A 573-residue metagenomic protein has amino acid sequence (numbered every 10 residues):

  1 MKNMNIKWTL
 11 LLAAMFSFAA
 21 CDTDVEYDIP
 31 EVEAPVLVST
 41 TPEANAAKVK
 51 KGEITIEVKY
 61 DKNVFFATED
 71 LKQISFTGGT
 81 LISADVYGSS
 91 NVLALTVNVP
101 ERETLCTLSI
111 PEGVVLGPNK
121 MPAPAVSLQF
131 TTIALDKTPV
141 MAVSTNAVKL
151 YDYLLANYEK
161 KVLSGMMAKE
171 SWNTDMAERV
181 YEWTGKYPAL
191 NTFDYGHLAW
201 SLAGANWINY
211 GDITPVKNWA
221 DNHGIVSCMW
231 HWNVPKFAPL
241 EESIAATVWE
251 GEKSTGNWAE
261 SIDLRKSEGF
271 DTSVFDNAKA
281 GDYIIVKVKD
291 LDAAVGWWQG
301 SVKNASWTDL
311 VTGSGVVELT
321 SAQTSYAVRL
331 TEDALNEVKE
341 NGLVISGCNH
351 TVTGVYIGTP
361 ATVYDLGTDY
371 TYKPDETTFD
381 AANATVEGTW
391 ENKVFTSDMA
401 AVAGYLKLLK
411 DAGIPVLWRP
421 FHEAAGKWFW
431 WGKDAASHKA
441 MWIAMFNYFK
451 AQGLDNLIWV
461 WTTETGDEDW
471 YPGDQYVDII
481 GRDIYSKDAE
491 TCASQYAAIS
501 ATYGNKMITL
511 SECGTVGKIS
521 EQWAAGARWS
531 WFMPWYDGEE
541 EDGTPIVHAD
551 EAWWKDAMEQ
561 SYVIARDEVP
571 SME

Functional and structural regions predicted by a protein language model:
S17-A20: C-terminal motif of bacterial Sec signal peptides marking the signal peptidase cleavage site
T23-A44, E112-D136: Acidic, Ser/Thr/Gly/Pro-rich low-complexity segments and short DxT(G/T)-type signature motifs
G52-V86, G113, S127, G300: Short, surface-exposed alpha-helix to beta-strand junction/turn motifs within ectodomains of secreted and cell-envelope
I133-S201, A205-I213, K217, I244 (+4 more regions): N-terminal module-boundary/linker segments of secreted carbohydrate-active enzymes
G165-M167, P415, R419-F421, A425 (+2 more regions): Aromatic-lined carbohydrate-recognition surfaces of secreted/lumenal glycan-active proteins
G196-S243, T362-A444, A451-D455: Substrate-binding cleft of extracellular glycoside hydrolase catalytic domains
V226, W230, K506-E573: Substrate-binding cleft of secreted/luminal carbohydrate-active enzymes
I244-E337, S346-T362: Extracellular ligand-binding interfaces
